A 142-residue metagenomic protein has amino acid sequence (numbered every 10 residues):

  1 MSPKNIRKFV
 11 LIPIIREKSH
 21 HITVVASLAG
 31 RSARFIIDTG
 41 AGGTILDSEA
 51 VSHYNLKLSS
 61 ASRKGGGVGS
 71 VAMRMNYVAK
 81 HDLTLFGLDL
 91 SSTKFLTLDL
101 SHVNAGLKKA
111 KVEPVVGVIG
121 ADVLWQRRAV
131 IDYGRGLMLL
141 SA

Functional and structural regions predicted by a protein language model:
M1-A142: Pepsin/retropepsin-fold aspartyl endopeptidases
